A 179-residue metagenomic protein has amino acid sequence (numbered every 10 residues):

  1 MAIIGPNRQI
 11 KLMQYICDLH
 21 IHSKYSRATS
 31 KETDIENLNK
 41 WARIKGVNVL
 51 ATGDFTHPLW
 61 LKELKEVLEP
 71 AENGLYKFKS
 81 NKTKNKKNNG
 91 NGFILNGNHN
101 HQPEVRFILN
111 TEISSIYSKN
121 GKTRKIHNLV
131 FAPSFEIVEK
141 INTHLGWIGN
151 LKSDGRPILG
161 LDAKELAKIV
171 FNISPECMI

Functional and structural regions predicted by a protein language model:
R8-S23: Replace "His-x-His-based motif
Q14, K62-M178: Extended substrate/RNA-proximal surfaces in nucleic-acid metabolism proteins
D18-L19, L50-D54, I108-N110: Active-site neighborhood of phospho(di)ester-bond hydrolases with catalytic His/Asp-centered motifs
H20, D54, V130, I179: Conserved, mostly hydrophobic/aromatic
I21-D34: Active-site mouth loops of central-metabolism enzymes
K24-S26, T52-L61, I116, I137: Active-site environment of divalent metal-dependent phosphoester hydrolases
D34-L50, K86-K87, N91-L95: Alpha-helical scaffold segments that flank or form the walls of functional sites
K40-L61, M178: Divalent metal-dependent hydrolysis catalytic cores, especially in the metallo-beta-lactamase
